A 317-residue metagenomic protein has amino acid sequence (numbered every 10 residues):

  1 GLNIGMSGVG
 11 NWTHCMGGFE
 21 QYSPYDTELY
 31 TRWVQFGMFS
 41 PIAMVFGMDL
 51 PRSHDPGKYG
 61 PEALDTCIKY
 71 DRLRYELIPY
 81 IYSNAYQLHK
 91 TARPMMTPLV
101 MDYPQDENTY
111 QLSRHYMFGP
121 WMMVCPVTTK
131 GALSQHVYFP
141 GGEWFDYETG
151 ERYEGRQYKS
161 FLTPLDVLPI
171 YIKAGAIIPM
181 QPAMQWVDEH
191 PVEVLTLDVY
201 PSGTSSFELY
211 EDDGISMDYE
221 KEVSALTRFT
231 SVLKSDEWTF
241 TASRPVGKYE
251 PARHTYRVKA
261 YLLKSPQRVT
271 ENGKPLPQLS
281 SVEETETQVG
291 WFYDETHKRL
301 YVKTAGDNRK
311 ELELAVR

Functional and structural regions predicted by a protein language model:
G1-V167, I172-K173: Catalytic-domain carbohydrate-binding cleft regions of carbohydrate-active enzymes
I68, E311-L312: A general, composition-driven signal for non-globular sequence regions
S113-R114, Q135, T227-F229, Q267 (+1 more regions): Residue-level detector of beta-strand structural context in well-folded domains
M117-F118, F139, L233-S235, Y293: Generic beta-strand structural signal
V137, F161, L276, L312-L314: Generic detection of short hydrophobic beta-strand segments and adjacent strand-loop junctions
Y147-L165, T270-R299: Solvent-exposed beta-strand/loop surfaces of large extracellular or lumenal domains
V167, I172-K274, V282-E283, D294-K310 (+1 more regions): Accessory, solvent-exposed terminal regions and/or long lumenal/extracellular loops of proteins
